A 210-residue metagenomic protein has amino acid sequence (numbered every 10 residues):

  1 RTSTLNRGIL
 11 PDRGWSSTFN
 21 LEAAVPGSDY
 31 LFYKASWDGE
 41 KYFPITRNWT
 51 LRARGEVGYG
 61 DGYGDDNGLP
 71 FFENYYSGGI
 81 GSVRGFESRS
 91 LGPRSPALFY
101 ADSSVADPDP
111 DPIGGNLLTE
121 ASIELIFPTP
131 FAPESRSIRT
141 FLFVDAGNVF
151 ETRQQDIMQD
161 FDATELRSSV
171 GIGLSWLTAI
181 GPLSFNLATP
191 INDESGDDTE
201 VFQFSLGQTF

Functional and structural regions predicted by a protein language model:
R1-R153, M158-Q159, G196, F204-T209: C-terminal outer-membrane beta-barrel translocator/porin domains of Gram-negative envelope proteins and their
Y33, S168, E200: Exposed loop/turn and edge beta-strand positions of beta-sandwich/beta-sheet ligand-binding modules
P112, G171-G173, F185: Membrane-associated lipid acylation/remodeling enzymes share a hydrophobic transmembrane-juxtamembrane segment
F127-P128, L174-T178, L183: Metal-dependent nuclease catalytic cores in nucleic-acid-processing enzymes, especially RNase H-like/related
I138-F143, P182-A188: Conserved active-site loop/cleft motifs that coordinate metal ions or position small ligands
Q155-I172: A short alpha/beta connector and helix-capping loop motif
L174-T178, T199-F210: Outer-membrane beta-barrel "beta-signal"
T189-D193: A short, acidic, flexible beta-alpha connecting loop/helix-capping segment that sits on the rim of active
